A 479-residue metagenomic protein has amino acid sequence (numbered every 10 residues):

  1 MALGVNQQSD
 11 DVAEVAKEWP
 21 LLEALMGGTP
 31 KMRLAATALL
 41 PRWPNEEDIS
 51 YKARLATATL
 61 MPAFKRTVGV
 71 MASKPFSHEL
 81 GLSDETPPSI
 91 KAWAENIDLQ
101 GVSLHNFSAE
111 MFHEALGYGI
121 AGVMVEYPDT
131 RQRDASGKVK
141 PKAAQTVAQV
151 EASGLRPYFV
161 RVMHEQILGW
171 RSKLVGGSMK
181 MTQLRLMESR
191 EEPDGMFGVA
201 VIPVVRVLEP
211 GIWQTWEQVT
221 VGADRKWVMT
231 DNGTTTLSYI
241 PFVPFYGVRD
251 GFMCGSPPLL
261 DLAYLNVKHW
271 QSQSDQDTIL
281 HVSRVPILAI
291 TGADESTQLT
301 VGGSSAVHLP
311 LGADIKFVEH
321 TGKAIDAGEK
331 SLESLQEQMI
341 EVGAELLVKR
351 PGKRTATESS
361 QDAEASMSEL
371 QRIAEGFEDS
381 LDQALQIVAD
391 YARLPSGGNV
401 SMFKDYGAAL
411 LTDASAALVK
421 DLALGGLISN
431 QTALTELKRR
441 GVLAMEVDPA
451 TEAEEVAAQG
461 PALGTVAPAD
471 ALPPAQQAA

Functional and structural regions predicted by a protein language model:
M1-Y158, L463-A479: Extended, helix-rich architectural segments
P87-I90, L104-H105, A109, L259-L262 (+4 more regions): Alpha-helix initiation and N-capping motif
Q100-L104, D261, A324-A327, S331 (+2 more regions): Catalytic cores of large soluble enzymes that bind and process phosphate-bearing ligands
M111, A115, L265, G328-S331 (+2 more regions): Amphipathic alpha-helix face/heptad-repeat signature
L116-V248: Extended, regular secondary-structure scaffolds
R225-Q361: Extended, charged amphipathic alpha-helical segments
D294, A306-V307, S334-A479: C-terminal helix-loop subdomains that flank or include functional centers
